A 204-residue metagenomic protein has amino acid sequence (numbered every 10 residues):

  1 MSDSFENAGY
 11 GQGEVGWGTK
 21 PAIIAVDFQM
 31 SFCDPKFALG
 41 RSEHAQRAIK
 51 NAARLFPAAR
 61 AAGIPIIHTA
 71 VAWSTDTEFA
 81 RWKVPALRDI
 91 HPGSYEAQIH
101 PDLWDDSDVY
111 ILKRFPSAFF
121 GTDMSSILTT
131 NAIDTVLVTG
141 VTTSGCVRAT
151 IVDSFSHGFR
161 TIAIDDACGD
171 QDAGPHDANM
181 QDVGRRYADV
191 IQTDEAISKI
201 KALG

Functional and structural regions predicted by a protein language model:
M1-A22, R54-A62, A86-G204: Active-site-adjacent betaalpha module
A22-F32: Acidic-leg catalytic submotif of subtilisin-like serine proteases
I24-A25, I66-A70, L112-K113: Short, conserved beta-strand edge motifs with alternating hydrophobic and charged residues
F28, V71, D166: Active-site loop/turn elements of alpha/beta-hydrolase fold enzymes, especially the short glycine-/histidine-rich
S31-P35, D76-E78: Short acidic/His/Gly/Ser-rich catalytic and metal-binding motifs that mark active-site loops of diverse hydrolases
F37-A38, A80-R81, A149-V152: Short amphipathic alpha-helical segments
F37-V71: A short alpha/beta connector and helix-capping loop motif
I66, V71-L87: Early exported N-terminus immediately downstream of N-terminal targeting peptides
